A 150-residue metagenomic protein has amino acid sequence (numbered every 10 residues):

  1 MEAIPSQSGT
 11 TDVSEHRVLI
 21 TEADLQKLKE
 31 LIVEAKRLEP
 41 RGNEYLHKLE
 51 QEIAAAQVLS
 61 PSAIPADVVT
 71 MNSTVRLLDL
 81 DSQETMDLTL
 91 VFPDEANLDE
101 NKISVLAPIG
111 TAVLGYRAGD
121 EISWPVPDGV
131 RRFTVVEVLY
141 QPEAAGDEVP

Functional and structural regions predicted by a protein language model:
M1-P65: N-terminal intrinsically disordered, low-complexity, charge/repeat-rich segments that act as generic
H47-D94: Long amphipathic N-terminal alpha/beta scaffold segment
I53-Q57, R117, P142: Conserved NTP-handling cores and scaffolds of large molecular machines
N72-T74, D81-V130, L139: Non-DNA-binding regulatory cores of transcription-related proteins, predominantly C-terminal effector-binding
F133-V135: C-terminal interaction segments
V138-P150: Short peripheral tails and domain-boundary helices/loops at the edges of structured domains
